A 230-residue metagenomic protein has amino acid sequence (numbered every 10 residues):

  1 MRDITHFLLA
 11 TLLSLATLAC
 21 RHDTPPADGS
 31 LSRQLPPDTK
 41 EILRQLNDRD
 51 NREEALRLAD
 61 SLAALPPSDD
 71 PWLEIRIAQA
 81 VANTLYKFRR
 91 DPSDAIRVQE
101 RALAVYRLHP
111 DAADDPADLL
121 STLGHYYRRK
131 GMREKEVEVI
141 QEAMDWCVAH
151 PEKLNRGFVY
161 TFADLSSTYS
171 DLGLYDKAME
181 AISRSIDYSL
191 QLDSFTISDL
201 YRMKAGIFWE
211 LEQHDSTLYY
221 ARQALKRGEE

Functional and structural regions predicted by a protein language model:
M1-I42, L123, S216: Bacterial Sec-dependent N-terminal signal peptides
C20-N83, K87-S93, R97, D114-D115: N-terminal leader/linker segments that initiate helical-solenoid repeat arrays
P37, R76, D118, R156-Y160 (+1 more regions): Residue register of alpha-helical TPR repeats
T39-K40, Q79-A80, S121, A163 (+1 more regions): TPR/TPR-like alpha-solenoid signature
R44, N83-T84, D118, H125 (+2 more regions): Residue-level recognition of tetratricopeptide repeat
D50, R89-R90, G131, G173 (+1 more regions): Residue-level detector of the short coil/turn that links helix A to helix B within each tetratricopeptide repeat
D60-A64, E100-L108, Q141-A149, S183-L190 (+1 more regions): Amphipathic alpha-helical segments of tetratricopeptide repeats
